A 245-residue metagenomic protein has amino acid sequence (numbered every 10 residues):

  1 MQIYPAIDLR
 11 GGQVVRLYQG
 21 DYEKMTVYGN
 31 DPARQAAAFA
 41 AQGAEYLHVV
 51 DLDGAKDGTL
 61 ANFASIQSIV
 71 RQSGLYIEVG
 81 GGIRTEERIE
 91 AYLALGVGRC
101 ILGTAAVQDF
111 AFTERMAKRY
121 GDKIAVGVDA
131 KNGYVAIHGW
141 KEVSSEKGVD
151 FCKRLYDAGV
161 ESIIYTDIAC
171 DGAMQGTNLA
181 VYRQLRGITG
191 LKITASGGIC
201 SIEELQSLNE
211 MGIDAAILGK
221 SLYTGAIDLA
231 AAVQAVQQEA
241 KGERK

Functional and structural regions predicted by a protein language model:
D8, F39, L47, Y92 (+4 more regions): Conserved, mostly hydrophobic/aromatic
V15, Q19-E23, E90, V97-D171: Conserved anion-binding
Y46-A64, T104, Y165-Q175: Glycine-rich, proline-tolerant flexible connector loops at the mouths of alpha/beta enzymes
H48-D51, E78, I101-L102, A125 (+2 more regions): Conserved beta-strand positions in the central sheet of alpha/beta enzyme cores
D53, A61-K118: Glycine/small-residue-rich loop that forms an oxyanion/phosphate-binding "nest" at active or ligand-binding sites
L60-Q67, K141-D150, Q175-R183: Charged helix-capping and loop-helix junction motifs
S73, I77-G96, A180-A215: Catalytic cores of alpha/beta
A94-F112, A169, G197-C200, M211-L229: Glycine-rich phosphate-binding active-site loops on the catalytic face of alpha/beta enzymes
